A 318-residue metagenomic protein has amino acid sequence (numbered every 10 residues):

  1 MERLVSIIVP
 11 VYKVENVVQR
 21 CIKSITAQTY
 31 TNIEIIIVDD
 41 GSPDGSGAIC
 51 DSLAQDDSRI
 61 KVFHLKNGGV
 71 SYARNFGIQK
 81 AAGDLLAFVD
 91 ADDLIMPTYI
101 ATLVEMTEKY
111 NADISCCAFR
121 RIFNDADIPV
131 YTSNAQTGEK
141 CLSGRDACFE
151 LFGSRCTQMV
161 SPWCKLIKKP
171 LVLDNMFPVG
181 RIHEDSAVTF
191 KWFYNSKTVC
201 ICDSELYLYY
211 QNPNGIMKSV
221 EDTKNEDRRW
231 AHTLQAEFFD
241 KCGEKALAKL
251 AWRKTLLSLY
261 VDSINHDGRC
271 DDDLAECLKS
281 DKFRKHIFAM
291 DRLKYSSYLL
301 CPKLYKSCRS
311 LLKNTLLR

Functional and structural regions predicted by a protein language model:
R3-S6, S24, E34, A187: Cell-envelope/extracellular polymer assembly enzymes that use nucleotide-activated donors
K13-A27: Short, well-formed alpha-helical segments that are part of the catalytic scaffolds of diverse glycosyltransferases
S24, T31, D39-I49, K66: A conserved acidic beta->alpha catalytic loop
L65-A81: Glycine-rich, basic loop-to-helix element that forms the pyrophosphate-binding segment of sugar-nucleotide handling
L86: Short aromatic/hydrophobic "clamp" motif used to bind/position activated sugar donors
A91-K191, N195-V199, Y210, N214-T223: Donor-binding/catalytic cores of nucleotide-activated saccharide and glycerol-phosphate transferases/polymerases
L206-P213, K218-A246, L259-R284: Catalytic core of nucleotide-sugar-dependent glycosyltransferases
G268-R318: Membrane-interface aromatic/basic loop that binds lipid-linked glycans or pyrophosphate carriers, typified by
